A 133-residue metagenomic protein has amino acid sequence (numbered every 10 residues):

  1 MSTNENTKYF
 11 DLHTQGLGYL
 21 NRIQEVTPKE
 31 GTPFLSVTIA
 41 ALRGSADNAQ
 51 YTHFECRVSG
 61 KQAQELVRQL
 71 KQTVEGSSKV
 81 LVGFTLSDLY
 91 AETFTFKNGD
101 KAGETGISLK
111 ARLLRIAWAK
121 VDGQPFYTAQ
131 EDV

Functional and structural regions predicted by a protein language model:
M1-V133: Single-stranded nucleic acid-binding surfaces, predominantly the OB-fold ssDNA-binding core
